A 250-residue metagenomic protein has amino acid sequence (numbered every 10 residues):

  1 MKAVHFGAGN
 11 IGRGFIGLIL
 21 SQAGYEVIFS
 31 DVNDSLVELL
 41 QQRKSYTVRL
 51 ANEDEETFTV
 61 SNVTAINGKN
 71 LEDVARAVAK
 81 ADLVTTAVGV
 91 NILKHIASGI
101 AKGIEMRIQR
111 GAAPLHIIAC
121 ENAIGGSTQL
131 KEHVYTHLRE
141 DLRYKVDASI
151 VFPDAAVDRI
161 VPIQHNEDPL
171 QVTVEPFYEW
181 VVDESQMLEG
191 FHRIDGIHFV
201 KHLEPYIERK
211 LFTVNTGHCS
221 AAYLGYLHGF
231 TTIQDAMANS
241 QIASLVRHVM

Functional and structural regions predicted by a protein language model:
M1-F6, N10-M250: Substrate/ligand-engaging "lid" and interaction regions
